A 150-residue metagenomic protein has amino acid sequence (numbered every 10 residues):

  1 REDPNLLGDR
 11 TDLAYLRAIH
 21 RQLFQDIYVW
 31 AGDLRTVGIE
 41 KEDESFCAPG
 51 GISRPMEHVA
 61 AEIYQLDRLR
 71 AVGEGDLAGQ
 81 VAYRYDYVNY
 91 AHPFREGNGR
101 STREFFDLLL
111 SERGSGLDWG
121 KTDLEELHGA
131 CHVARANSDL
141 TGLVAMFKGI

Functional and structural regions predicted by a protein language model:
R1-I150: FIC/Doc superfamily catalytic core
